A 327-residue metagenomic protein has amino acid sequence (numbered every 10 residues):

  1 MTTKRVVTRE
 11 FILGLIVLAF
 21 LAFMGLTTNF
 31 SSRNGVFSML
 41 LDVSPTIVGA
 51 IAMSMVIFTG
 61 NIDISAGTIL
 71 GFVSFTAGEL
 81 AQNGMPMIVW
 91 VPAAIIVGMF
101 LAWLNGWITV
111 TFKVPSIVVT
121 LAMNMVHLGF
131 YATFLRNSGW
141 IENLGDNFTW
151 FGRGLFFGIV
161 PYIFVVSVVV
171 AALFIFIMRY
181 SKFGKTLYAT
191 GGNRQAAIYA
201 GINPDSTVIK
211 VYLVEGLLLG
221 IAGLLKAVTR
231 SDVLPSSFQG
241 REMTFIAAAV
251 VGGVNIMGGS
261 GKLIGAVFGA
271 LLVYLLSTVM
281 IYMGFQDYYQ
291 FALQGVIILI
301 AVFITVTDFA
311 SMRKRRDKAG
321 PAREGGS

Functional and structural regions predicted by a protein language model:
M1-A22, G192, Y199-S206, T278-S327: Cytosolic-side transmembrane-helix boundaries in multi-pass membrane proteins
T2-R5, I62, F100-I141, Y180-K182 (+2 more regions): Short loop segments and helix-boundary regions at transmembrane helix junctions of multi-pass inner-membrane proteins
L21-N83, I108-K113, A248-A249, G253-L263 (+1 more regions): Single transmembrane alpha-helix segments in multi-pass membrane proteins
T28-S38, Y131-S138, I177-R179, G184 (+2 more regions): Inter-helical junctions in multi-pass inner-membrane proteins, predominant in energy-converting antiporter-like
V43-A52, T68, F72, F100-W103 (+5 more regions): Hydrophobic alpha-helical segments embedded in the membrane of multi-pass proteins
P86-P92, F100-N105, T109, F156-V233: Helix-loop-helix "hairpin" substructures at the membrane interface of multi-pass membrane proteins
F112, S116-Y180, T207-K210, T229-F238 (+2 more regions): Transmembrane helix-bundle core of multi-pass membrane transporters and related energy-transducing complexes
L219, R230-G295: Transmembrane alpha-helical segments in multi-pass inner-membrane proteins
